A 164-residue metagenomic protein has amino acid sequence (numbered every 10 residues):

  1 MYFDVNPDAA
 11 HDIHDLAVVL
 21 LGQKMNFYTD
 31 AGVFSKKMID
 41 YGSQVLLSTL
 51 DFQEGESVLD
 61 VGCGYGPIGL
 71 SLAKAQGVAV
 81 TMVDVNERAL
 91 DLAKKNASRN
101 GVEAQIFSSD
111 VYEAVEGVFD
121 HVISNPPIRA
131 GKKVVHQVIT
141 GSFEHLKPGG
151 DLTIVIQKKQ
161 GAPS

Functional and structural regions predicted by a protein language model:
M1-L21, G32: N-terminal auxiliary segments of SAM/dcSAM-dependent transferases
Q23-M25: Well-ordered beta-strand scaffold positions
T29-K36: Class I SAM-dependent methyltransferase Rossmann-like catalytic core, especially the SAM/SAH-binding loop
Y41-S124, A130: Conserved SAM/SAH cofactor-binding pocket of Class I
R129-G131, G161: Short glycine-rich, flexible loops that bind phosphorylated cofactors or substrates
H136-P148: A short glycine-rich, Lys/Arg-flanked "PGG" loop and its adjoining helix->strand segment in the class I
G149-I156: Conserved beta-strand signature within the Rossmann-like core of class I S-adenosyl-L-methionine
Q157-S164: Conserved class I S-adenosyl-L-methionine
